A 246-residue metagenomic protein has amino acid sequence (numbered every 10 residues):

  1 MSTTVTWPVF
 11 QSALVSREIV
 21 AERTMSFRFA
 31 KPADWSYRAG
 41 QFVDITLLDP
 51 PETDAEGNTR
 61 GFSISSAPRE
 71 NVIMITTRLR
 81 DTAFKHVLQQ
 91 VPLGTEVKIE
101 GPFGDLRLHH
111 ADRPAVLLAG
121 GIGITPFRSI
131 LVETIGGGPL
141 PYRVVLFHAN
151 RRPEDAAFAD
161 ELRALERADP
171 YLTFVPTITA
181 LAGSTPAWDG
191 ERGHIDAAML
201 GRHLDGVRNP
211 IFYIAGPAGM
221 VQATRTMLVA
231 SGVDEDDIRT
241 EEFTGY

Functional and structural regions predicted by a protein language model:
S2-T95, N150-R152, T179-A180: Ferredoxin-reductase
T4-F10, F84, F147-Y246: Reductase modules of NAD(P)H-dependent flavoproteins
G40, G123, P217: Short, conserved phosphate/pyrophosphate- and ester-handling motifs at nucleotide-, phospho-/glycolipid
E100-D112: A short, basic/flexible loop-to-alpha-helix module at the beginning of a structural domain
P114-V116, V145, I211: Structural motif
I124-G136: Histidine-anchored nucleotide/phosphate-binding helix
I135-R143: Conserved S-adenosyl-L-methionine
